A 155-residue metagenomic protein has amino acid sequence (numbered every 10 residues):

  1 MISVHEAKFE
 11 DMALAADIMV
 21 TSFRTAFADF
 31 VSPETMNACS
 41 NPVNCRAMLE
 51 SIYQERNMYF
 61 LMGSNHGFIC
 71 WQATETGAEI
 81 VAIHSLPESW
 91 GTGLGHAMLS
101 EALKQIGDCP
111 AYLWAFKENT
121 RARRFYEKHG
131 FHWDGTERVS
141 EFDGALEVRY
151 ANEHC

Functional and structural regions predicted by a protein language model:
M1-V4: Extreme N-terminal starter segment of soluble prokaryotic enzymes
E6-M12, A16-W90, H96-Q105, V139 (+1 more regions): Acetyl-CoA-dependent GNAT
D108-P110: A general structural motif
Y112-R123, K128-H129, D134-C155: C-terminal "cap" of GNAT-fold acetyltransferases
